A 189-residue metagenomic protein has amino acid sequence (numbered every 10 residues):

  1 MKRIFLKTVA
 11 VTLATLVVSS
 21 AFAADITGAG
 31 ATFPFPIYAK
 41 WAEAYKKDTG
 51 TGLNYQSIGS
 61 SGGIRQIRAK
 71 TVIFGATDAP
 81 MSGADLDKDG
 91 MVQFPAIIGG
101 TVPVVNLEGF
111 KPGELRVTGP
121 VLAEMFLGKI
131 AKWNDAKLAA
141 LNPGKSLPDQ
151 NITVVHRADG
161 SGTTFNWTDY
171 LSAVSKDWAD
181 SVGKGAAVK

Functional and structural regions predicted by a protein language model:
M1-A10: Bacterial N-terminal signal peptides that target proteins for export
K7, V17-A23: Sec/Tat signal peptide C-region and signal peptidase I cleavage site
A23-K189: Flexible loop/hinge segments at secondary-structure junctions
